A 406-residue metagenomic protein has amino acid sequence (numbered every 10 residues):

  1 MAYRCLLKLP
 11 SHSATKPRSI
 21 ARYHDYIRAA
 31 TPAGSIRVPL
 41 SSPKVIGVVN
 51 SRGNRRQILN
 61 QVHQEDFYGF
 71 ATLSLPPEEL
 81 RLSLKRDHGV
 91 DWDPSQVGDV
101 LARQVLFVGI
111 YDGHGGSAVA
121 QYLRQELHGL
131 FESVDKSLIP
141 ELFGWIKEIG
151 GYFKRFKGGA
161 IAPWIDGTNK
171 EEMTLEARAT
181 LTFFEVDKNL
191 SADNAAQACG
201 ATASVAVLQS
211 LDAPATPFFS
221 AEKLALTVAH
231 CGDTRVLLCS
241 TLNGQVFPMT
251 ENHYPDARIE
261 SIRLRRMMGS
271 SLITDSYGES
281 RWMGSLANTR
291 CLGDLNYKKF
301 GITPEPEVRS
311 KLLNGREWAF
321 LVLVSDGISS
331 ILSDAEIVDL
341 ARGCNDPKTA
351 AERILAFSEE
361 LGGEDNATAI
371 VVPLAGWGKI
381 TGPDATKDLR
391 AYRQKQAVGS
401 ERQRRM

Functional and structural regions predicted by a protein language model:
A2-F107, G113-M406: PP2C/PPM-type serine/threonine phosphatase catalytic core, specifically the conserved beta-strand-loop-alpha-helix
